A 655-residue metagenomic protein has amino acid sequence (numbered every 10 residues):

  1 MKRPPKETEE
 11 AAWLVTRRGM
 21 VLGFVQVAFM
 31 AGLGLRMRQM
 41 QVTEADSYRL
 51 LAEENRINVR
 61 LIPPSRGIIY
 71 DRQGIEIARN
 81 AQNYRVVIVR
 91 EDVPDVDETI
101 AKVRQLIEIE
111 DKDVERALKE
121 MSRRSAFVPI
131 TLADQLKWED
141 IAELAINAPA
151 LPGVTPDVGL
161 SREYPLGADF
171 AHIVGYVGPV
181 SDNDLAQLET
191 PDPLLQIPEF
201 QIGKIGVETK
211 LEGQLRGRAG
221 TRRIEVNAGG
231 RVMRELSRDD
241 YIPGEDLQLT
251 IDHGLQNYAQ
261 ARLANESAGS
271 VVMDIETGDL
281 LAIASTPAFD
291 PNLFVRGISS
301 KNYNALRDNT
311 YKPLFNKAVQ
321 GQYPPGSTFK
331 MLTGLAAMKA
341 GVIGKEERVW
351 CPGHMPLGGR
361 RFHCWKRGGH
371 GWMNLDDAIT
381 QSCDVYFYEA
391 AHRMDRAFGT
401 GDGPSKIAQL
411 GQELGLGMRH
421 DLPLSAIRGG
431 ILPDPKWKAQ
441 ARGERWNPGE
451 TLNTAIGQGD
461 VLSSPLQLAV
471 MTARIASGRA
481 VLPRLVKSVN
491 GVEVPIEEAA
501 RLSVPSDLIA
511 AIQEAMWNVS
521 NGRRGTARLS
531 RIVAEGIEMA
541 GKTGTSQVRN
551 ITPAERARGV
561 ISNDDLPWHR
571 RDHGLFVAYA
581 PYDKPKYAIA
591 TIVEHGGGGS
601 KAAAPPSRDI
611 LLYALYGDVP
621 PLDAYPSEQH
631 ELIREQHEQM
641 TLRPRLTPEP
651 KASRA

Functional and structural regions predicted by a protein language model:
M1-V232, D239-D240, N265-G269, I275 (+8 more regions): Membrane-proximal periplasmic segments of bacterial cell-envelope enzymes, especially penicillin-binding proteins
R3-E7, V226-R238, E276-T328, L332-T591 (+2 more regions): Beta-lactam-recognizing serine transpeptidase/beta-lactamase-like catalytic domain environment
R90-D92, E594-G597: A generic structural motif
V96, L280, F387-E389, G598-A602: Extracytoplasmic/secreted cell-surface and envelope-processing proteins
D97-A101, Q105, A142, I146 (+19 more regions): Solvent-exposed, polar/charged alpha-helical surfaces in well-ordered, non-transmembrane soluble domains, broadly
R231-G269: Conserved, well-ordered alpha-helix/loop/beta-strand core segments that scaffold catalytic motifs
D583, G597-G617, P621: C-terminal, active-site-flanking charged/polar segments
